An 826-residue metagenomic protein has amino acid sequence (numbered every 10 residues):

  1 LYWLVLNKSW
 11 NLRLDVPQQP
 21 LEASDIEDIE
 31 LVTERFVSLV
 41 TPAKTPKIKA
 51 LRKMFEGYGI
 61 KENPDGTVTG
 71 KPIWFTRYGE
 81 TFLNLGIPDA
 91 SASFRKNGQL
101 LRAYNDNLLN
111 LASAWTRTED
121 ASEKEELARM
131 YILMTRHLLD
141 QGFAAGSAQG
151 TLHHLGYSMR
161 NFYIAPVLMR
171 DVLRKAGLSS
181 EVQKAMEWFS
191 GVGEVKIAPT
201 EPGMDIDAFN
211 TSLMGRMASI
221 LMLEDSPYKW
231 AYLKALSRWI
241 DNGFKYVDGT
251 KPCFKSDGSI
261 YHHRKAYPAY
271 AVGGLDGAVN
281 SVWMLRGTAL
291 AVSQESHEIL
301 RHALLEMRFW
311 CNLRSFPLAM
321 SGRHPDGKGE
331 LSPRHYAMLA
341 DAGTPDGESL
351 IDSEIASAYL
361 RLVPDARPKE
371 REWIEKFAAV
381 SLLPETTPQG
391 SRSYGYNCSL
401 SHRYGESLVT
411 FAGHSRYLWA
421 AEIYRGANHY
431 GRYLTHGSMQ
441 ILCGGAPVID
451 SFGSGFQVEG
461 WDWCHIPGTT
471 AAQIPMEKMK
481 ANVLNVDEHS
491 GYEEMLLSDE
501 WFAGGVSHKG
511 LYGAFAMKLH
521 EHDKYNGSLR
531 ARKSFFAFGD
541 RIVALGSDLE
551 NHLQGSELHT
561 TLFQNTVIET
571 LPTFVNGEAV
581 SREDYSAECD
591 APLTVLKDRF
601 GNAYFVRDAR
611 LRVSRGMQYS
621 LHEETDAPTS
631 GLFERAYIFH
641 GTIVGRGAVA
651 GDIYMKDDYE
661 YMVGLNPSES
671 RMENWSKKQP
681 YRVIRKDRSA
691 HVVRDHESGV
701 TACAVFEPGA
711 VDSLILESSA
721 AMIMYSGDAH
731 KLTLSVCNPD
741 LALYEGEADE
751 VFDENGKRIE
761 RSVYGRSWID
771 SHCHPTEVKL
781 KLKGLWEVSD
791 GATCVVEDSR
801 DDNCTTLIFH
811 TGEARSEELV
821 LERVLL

Functional and structural regions predicted by a protein language model:
L1-G59, R823-L826: Intrinsically disordered, low-structural-confidence terminal and linker regions
W3, W10, W74, W115 (+14 more regions): A residue-identity detector for tryptophan
D28, E224-Y232, P667-R671, A814-S816: Alpha-helix capping and helix-coil boundary motifs
L39-R334: Aromatic-lined, polymer-binding surfaces characteristic of secreted/periplasmic polysaccharide-degrading enzymes
F209, S816-V824: C-terminal engagement modules used by replication, chromatin/transcription, nuclear envelope/ESCRT, and ubiquitin
S281-E295, I299-G784, D801, T811-E817: Extended polysaccharide-engagement surfaces of secreted carbohydrate-active enzymes
G784-T793: Change to "...patches in solvent-exposed regions of secreted, membrane-anchored, or virion-exposed structural
A792-R800, F809: Solvent-exposed serine/threonine-rich low-complexity stretches and specific carbohydrate-binding patches
